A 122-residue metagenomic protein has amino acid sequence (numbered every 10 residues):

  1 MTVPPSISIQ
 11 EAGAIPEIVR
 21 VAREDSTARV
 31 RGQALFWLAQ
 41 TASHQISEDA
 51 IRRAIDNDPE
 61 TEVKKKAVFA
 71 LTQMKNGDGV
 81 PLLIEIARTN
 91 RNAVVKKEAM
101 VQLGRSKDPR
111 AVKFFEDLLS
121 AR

Functional and structural regions predicted by a protein language model:
M1-I7, E11-R20, R29-Q33, I46 (+1 more regions): Short linear regulatory motifs and low-complexity interaction segments
T2-V3, A34, A67, A99: Conserved hydrophobic register position within alpha-solenoid helical repeats
P5, W37, A70-Q73, Q102 (+2 more regions): Core register positions within helices of long alpha-helical scaffolds
E11-R23, H44-D56, N76-R88, D108-S120: Amphipathic alpha-helical scaffolding segments comprising HEAT/armadillo-like alpha-solenoid repeats
S26-T27, P59-E60, R91-N92, R122: Short inter-helical turns and helix N-cap capping residues of alpha-solenoid HEAT/ARM repeat scaffolds
T61-P81: Intrinsically disordered, low-complexity segments enriched in Gly and acidic/Ser/Thr residues that form flexible
